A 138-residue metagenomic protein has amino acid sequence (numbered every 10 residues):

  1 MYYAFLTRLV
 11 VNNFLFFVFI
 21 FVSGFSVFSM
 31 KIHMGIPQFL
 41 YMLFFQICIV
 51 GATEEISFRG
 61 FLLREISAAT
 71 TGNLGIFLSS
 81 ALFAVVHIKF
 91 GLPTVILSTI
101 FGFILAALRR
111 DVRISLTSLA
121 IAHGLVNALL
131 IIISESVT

Functional and structural regions predicted by a protein language model:
M1-V50, A68: Juxtamembrane helix-loop-helix connectors linking adjacent transmembrane helices in multi-pass membrane enzymes
Y2-L6, L40-F44, N73-L78, V95-I96 (+1 more regions): Hydrophobic alpha-helical transmembrane segments
A4, R8-N13, A68-F77, L125-S134: Small-residue-rich segments of transmembrane alpha-helices in multi-pass membrane proteins, especially helix faces
L15-F21, I88, I131-T138: Hydrophobic alpha-helical transmembrane segments in multi-pass integral membrane proteins
I32-H33, A84-P93: Membrane-interface helix caps and helix-loop-helix hairpins in membrane proteins
I49, L78-V85, I96, I121 (+1 more regions): Hydrophobic residues within alpha-helical transmembrane segments of multi-pass solute transporters/permease subunits
E54-L78, A107-I114: Membrane-interface helix/loop boundary segments of multi-pass membrane proteins
T94-T138: Functionally important transmembrane alpha-helices
